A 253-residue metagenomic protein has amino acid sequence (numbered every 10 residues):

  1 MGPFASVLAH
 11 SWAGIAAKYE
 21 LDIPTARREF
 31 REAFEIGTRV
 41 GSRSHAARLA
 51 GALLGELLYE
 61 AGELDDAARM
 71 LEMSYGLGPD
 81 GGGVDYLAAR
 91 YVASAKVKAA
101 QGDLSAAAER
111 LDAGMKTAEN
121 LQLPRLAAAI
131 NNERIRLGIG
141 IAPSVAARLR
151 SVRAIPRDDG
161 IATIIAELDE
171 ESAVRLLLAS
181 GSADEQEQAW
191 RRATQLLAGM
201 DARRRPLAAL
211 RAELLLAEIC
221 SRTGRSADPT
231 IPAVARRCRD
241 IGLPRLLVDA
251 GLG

Functional and structural regions predicted by a protein language model:
M1, A26, F30-A33, A50 (+6 more regions): Tetratricopeptide repeat
M1-W12, T25, G37-L53, D66 (+7 more regions): Alpha-solenoid helical repeat architecture
A13, E20, A61, Q101 (+4 more regions): Structural motif corresponding to the intra-repeat A-B loop/turn of tetratricopeptide repeats
I23, L64, L104, P124 (+5 more regions): TPR-repeat structural position
W190-T223, A227: A contiguous binding-surface segment within folded domains or other stable secondary-structure elements
E218-D249: Active-site/pore-lining binding-face segments in mid-to-C-terminal subdomains
